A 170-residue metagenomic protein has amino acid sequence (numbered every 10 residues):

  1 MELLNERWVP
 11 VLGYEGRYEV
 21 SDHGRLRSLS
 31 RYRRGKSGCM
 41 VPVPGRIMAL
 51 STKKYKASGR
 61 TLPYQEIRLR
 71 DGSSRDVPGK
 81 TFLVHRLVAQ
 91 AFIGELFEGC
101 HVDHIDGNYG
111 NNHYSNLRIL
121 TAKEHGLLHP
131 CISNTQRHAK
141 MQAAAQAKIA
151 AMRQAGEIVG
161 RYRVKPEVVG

Functional and structural regions predicted by a protein language model:
M1-V102, G107-R163: Conserved recognition-core residues within compact binding domains
